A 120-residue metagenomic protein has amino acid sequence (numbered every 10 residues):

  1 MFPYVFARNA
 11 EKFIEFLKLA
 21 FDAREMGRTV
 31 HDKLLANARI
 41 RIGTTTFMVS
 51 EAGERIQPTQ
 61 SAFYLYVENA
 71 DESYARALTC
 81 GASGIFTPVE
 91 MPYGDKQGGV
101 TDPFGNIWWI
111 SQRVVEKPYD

Functional and structural regions predicted by a protein language model:
M1-I14, R24-M26, S61-F63, S111-D120: N-terminal beta-strand motif that seeds the catalytic metal site of vicinal oxygen chelate
M1-R8, A38-R41, A52-T79, K96-T101: Vicinal oxygen chelate
Y4-T46: Core segments of cupin and vicinal oxygen chelate
A10, E25-G27, D32-L34, M48-S50 (+3 more regions): Sparse, context-dependent recognition of short Cys/His-centered cofactor- or disulfide-binding micro-motifs
D22, Q57-Q60, F86: A short, structure-level motif marking secondary-structure boundaries and short turns
V30-K33, R55, M91-P92: A short beta-turn/loop motif at secondary-structure boundaries
V49-S50, L65, Y74-D120: Vicinal oxygen chelate
